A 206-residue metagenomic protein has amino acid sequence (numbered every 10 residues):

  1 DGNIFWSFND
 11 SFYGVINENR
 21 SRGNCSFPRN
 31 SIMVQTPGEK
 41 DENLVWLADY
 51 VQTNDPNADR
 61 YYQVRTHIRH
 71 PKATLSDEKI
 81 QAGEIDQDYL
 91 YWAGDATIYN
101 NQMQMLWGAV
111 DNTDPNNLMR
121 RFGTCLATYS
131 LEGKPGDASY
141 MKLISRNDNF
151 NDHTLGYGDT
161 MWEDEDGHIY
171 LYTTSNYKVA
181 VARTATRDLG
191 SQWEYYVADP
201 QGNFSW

Functional and structural regions predicted by a protein language model:
G2-Y89, I98-D152, D164-W206: Beta-rich carbohydrate-recognition and catalytic domains
L90-A93, L155-Y157: Beta-rich catalytic cores
A96, D159-M161: Hydrophobic core register within WD40 beta-propeller blades
